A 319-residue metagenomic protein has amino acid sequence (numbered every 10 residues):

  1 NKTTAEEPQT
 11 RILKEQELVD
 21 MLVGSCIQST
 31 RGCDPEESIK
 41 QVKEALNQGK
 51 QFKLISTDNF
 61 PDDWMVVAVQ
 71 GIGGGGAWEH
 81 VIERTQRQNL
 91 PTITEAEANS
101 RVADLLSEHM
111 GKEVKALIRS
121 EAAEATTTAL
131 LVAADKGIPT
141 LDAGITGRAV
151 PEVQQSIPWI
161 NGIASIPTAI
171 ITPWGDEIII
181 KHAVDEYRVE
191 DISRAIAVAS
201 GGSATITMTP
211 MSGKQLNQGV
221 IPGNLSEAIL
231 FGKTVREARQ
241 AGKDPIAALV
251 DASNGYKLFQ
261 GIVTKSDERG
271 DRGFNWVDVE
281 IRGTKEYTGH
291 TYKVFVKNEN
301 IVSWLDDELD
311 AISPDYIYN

Functional and structural regions predicted by a protein language model:
V19-E79, N319: N-terminal low-complexity or amphipathic/hydrophobic leaders
P35-I39, N99-S100, A122-L131, G147-E152: Short glycine/serine/threonine-rich phosphate/pyrophosphate-binding segments that cradle anionic phosphate groups
D63-V81, Q155-I196: A structural-propensity feature for long, helix-poor, extended segments
M65-E113: Glycine-rich oxoanion-binding loops at beta->alpha junctions
D135-Q154: Short, acidic/small-residue loops that bind anionic groups at enzyme active sites
T168-F231: Phosphate/diphosphate-binding glycine-rich loops and adjacent basic-rich segments that engage nucleotide
L230-K285: Oxyanion-binding "anion nests"
S266-N319: C-terminal non-catalytic interaction/assembly regions of soluble proteins
